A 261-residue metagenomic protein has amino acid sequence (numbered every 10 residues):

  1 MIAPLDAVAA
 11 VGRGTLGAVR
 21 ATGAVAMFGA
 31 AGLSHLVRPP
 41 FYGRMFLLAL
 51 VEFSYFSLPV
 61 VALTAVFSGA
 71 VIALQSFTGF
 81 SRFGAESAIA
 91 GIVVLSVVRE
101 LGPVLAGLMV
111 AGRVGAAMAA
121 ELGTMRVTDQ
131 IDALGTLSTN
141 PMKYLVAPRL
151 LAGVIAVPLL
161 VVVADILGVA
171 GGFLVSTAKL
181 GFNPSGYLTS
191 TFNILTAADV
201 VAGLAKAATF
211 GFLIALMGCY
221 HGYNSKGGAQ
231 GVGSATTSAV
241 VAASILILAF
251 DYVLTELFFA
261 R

Functional and structural regions predicted by a protein language model:
M1-R44, H221: Short, membrane-interfacial amphipathic segments enriched in basic
P40, A49, F53-V61, S96 (+5 more regions): Loop-to-transmembrane-helix entry motif
A49-L105: Active-site cofactor/substrate anionic-group-binding motifs, chiefly glycine- and Lys/Arg-rich phosphate-binding loops
L63-V66, A70, V154, P158 (+8 more regions): Generic alpha-helical transmembrane segments of integral inner-membrane proteins, especially permease/transport modules
Q75-V98, V163-A208, F212, L216-T236 (+1 more regions): Membrane-interfacial helix-loop-helix connectors in multipass membrane proteins
I89-D132, M217: Hydrophobic alpha-helical transmembrane segments of multi-pass membrane transport proteins
L122-A147, G228-V232: Short cytoplasmic-facing helical segments at TM-TM junctions of multi-pass membrane proteins
N140-V161, A235: Start (N-cap) of specific transmembrane helices in multi-pass transporter permeases
